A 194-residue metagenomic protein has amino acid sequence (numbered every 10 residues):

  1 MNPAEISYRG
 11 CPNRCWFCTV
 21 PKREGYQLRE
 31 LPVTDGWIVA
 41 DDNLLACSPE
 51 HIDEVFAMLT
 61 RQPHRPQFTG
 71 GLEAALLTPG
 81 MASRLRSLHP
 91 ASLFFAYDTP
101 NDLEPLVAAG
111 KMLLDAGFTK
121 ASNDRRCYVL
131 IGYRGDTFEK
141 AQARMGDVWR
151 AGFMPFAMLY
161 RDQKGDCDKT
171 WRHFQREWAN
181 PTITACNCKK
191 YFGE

Functional and structural regions predicted by a protein language model:
P3-I6, T19-A109, N123-R134, M154-M158: Core AdoMet radical
C11, C15-C18: Short cysteine clusters
C11, C47, C127, C167 (+1 more regions): Generic recognition of cysteine residues
T60, L114, G146-R150: Anion (oxyanion) recognition and catalysis
G80, V107-L113, E139, K164-D168: Noncatalytic linker/hinge segments flanking ATPase motor cores
Y133-E194: Auxiliary Fe-S-binding modules of radical SAM enzymes
